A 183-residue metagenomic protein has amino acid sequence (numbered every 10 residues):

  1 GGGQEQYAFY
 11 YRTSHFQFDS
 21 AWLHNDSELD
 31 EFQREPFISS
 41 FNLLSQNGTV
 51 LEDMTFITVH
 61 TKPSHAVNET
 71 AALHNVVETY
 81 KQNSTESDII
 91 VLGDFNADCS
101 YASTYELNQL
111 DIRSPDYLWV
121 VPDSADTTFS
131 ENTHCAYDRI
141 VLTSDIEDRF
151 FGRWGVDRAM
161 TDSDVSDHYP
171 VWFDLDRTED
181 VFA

Functional and structural regions predicted by a protein language model:
G1-G48: Structured beta-strand-rich core segments of catalytic domains in phosphoester-bond hydrolases
G1-Q4, D30-E31, P63-A71, N83 (+2 more regions): Soluble non-cytosolic domains of exported or imported proteins
Y7-F9, P36-S40, T58, R139-I140 (+1 more regions): Conserved hydrophobic/aromatic beta-strand scaffold that supports enzyme active sites
T13-H15, L44, T61, S144-I146 (+1 more regions): Solvent-exposed coil/turn segments that connect beta secondary-structure elements in extracytoplasmic/periplasmic
D19-L23, V50, F150-R153, A183: Short, charged, solvent-exposed linker or helix-capping segments at domain edges/interfaces that act as flexible hinges
N25-E28, V59-P63, G155-D162: Short, solvent-exposed aromatic-acidic interface loops
E35-S124: Extracytoplasmic, non-cytosolic globular domains
Y80-S87, A97-A183: Metal-dependent phosphoester-hydrolase catalytic domains
